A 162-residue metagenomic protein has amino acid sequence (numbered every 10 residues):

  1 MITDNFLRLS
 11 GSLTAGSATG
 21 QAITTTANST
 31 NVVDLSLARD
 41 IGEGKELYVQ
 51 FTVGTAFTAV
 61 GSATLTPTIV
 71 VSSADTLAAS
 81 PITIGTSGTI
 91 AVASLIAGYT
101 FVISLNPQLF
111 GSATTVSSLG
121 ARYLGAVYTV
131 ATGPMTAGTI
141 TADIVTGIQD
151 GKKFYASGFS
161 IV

Functional and structural regions predicted by a protein language model:
M1-V162: Surface-exposed, low-hydrophobicity beta-strand/loop segments enriched in small/polar/acidic residues
